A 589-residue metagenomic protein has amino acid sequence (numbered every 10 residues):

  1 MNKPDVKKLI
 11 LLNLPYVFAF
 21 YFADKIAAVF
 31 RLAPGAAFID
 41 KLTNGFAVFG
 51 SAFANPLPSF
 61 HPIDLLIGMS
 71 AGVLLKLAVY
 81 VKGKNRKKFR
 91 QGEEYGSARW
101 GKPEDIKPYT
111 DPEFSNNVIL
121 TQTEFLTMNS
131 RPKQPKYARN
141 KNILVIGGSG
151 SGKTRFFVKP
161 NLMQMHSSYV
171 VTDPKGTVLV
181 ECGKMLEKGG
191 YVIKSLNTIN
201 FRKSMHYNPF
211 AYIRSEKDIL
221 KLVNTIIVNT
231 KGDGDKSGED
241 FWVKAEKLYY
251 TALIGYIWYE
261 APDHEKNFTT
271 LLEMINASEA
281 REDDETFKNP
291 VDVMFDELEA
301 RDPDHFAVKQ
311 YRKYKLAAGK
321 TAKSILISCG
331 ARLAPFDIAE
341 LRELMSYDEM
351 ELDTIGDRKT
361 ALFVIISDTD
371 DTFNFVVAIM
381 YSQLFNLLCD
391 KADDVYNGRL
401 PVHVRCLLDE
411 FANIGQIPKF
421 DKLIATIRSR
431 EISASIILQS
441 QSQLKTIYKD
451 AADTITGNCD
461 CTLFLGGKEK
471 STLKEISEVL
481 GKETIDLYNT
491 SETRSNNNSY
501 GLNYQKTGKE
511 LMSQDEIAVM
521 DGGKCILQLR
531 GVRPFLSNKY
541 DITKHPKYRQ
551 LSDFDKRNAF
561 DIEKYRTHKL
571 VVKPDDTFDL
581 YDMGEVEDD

Functional and structural regions predicted by a protein language model:
M1-S151, R155-V158, R202, T493 (+1 more regions): Basic- and hydrophobic-enriched, low-structure N-terminal and domain-boundary segments that flank ATP-binding catalytic
I10-L12, T121, L438, M512 (+1 more regions): Compositionally biased amphipathic helical and low-complexity segments enriched in hydrophobic
F20, D24, A28, R139-I432 (+5 more regions): P-loop NTPase motor domains
F49, F53-N55, L65-N117, E216-I226 (+4 more regions): Short alpha-helical interface patches
E113-L120, F375-Q383, I476: Conserved long hydrophobic alpha-helices within structured protein cores
L126-P132, K231-F241, D263, L487-K506: Low-complexity, polar-biased intrinsically disordered regions enriched in Pro/Ser/Thr/Gly
I424-I526: Conserved ATP-driven motor cores of ASCE-family P-loop NTPases powering translocation/secretion/packaging/pilus
